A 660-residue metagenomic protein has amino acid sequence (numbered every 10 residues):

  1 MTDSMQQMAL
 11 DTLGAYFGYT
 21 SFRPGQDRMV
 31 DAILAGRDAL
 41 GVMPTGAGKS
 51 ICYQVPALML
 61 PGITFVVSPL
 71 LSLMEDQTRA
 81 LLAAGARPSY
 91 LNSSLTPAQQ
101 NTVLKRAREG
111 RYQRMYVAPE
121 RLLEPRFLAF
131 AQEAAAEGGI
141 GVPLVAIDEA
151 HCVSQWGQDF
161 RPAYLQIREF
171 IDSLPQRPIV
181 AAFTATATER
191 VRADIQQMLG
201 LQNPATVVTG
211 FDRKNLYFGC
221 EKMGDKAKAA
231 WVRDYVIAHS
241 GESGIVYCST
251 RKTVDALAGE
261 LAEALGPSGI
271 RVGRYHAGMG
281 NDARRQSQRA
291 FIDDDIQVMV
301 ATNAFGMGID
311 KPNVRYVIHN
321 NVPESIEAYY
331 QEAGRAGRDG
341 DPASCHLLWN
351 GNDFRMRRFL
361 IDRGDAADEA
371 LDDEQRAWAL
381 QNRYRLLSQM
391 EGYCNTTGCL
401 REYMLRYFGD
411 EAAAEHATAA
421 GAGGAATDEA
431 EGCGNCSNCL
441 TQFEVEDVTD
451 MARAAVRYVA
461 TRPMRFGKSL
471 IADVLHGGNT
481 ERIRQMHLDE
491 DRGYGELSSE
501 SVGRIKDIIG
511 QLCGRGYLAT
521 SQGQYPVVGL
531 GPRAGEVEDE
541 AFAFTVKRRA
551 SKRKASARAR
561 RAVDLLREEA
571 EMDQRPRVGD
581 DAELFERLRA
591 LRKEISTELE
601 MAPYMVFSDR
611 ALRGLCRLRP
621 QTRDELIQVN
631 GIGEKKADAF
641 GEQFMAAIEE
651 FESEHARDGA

Functional and structural regions predicted by a protein language model:
M1-A9, N92, M356, A367-D372 (+3 more regions): Accessory DNA-binding and partner-docking regions appended to nucleic-acid-acting proteins, especially the terminal
T2-D3, Q7-Y16, T20-P24, R28-S50 (+4 more regions): Helicase motor core with emphasis on the C-terminal RecA-like subdomain
I33, V236, F291, C394 (+2 more regions): Short helix-to-turn junction characteristic of helix-turn-helix DNA-binding domains, especially the helix
Q176, S240, T397, M464 (+1 more regions): Flexible coil/turn residues that form the inter-helical turn or adjacent wing/linker of helix-turn-helix
L348-G351, R363, Y393-T396, R406-E411 (+4 more regions): Short acidic/histidine-centered micro-motifs embedded in hydrophobic/aromatic stretches that mark compact functional
W378-A417, G421: Short, charged low-complexity linear segments at domain edges
